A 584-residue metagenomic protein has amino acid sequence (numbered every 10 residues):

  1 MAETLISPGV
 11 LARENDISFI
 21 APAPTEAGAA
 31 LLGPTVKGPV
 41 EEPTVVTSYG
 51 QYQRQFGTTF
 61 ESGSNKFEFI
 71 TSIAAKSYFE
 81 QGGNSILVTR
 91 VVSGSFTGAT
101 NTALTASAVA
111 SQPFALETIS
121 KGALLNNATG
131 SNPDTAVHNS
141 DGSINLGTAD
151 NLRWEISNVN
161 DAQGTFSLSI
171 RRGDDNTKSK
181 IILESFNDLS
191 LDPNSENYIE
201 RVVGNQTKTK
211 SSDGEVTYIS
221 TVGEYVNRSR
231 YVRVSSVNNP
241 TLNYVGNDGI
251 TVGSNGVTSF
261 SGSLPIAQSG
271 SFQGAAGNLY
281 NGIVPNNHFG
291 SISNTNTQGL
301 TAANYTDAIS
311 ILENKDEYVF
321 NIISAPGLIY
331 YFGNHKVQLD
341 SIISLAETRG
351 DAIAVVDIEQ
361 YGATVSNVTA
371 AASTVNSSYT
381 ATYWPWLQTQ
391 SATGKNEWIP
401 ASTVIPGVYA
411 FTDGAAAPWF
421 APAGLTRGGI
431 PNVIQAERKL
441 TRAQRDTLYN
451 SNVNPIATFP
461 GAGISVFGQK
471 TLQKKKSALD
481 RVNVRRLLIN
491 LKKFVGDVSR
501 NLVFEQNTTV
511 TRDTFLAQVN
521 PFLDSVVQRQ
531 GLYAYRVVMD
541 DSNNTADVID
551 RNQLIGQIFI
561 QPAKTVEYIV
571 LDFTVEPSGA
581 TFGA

Functional and structural regions predicted by a protein language model:
M1-L124, V159-S167, R171-T177, N194-N197 (+1 more regions): Structured, hydrophobic secondary-structure cores that serve as assembly/anchoring elements
V46, L183-F186: Conserved aromatic
A106-T118, G122-A149: Polybasic, low-complexity Lys/Arg-rich tracts in intrinsically disordered regions that serve as generic basic
H138-D161, I309-N314: Intrinsically disordered, low-complexity regulatory segments in eukaryotic proteins
N176-E184: Surface-exposed loop/edge segments in extracytoplasmic proteins
F186-S195: Short, flexible N-terminal segments of the mature chain
